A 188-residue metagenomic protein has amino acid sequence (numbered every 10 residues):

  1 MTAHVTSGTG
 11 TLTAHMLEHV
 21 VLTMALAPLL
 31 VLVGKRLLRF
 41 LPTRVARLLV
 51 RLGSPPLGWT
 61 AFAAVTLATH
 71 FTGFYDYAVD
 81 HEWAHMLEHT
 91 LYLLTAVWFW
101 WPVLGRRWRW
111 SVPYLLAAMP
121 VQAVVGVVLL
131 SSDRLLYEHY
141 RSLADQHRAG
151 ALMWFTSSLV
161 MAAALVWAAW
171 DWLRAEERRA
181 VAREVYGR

Functional and structural regions predicted by a protein language model:
M1-R188: Alpha-helical membrane segments of multi-pass proteins
